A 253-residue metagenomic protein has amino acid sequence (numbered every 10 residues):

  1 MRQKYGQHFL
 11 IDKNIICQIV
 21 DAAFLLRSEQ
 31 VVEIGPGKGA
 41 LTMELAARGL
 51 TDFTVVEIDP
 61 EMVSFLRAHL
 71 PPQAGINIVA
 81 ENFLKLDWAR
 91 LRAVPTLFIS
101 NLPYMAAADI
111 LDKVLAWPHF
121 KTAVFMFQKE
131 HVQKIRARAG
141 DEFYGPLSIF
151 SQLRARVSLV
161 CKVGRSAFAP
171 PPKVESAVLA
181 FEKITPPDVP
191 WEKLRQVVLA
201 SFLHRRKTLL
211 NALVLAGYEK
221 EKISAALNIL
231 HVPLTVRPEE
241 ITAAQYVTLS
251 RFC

Functional and structural regions predicted by a protein language model:
M1-L199, N228, E239, T248: Catalytic cores of RNA-modifying enzymes
K183, A200-C253: C-terminal lobe and adjacent flexible extensions of AdoMet/dcAdoMet transferase-like proteins
